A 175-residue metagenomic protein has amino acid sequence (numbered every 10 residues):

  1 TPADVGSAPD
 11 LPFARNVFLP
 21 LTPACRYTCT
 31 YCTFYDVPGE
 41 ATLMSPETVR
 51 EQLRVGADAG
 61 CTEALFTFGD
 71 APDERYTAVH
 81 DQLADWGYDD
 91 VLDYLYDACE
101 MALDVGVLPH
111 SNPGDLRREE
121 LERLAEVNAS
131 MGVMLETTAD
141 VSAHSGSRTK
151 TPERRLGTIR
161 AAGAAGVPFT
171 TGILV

Functional and structural regions predicted by a protein language model:
T1-F13: An N-cap/entry alpha-helix motif that binds or orients negatively charged groups
P2-V5, C32, G56: Alpha-helix boundary/capping residues
L11-T48, A71: Canonical Radical SAM [4Fe-4S] cluster-binding loop centered on the CxxxCxxC motif and its immediate flanking residues
R15-P20, S111-P113, V175: Conserved short loop/turn motifs at secondary-structure junctions
P38-G172: Conserved Radical SAM active-site core
